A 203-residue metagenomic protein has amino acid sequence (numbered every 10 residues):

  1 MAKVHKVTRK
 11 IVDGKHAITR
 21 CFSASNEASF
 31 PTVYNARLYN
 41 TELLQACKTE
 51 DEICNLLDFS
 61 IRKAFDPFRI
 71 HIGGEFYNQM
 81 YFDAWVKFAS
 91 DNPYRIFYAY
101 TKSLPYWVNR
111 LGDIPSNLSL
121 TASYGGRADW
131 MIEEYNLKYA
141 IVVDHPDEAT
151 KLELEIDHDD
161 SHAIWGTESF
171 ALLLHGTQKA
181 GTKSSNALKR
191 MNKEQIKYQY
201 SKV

Functional and structural regions predicted by a protein language model:
M1-V203: Class I S-adenosyl-L-methionine
